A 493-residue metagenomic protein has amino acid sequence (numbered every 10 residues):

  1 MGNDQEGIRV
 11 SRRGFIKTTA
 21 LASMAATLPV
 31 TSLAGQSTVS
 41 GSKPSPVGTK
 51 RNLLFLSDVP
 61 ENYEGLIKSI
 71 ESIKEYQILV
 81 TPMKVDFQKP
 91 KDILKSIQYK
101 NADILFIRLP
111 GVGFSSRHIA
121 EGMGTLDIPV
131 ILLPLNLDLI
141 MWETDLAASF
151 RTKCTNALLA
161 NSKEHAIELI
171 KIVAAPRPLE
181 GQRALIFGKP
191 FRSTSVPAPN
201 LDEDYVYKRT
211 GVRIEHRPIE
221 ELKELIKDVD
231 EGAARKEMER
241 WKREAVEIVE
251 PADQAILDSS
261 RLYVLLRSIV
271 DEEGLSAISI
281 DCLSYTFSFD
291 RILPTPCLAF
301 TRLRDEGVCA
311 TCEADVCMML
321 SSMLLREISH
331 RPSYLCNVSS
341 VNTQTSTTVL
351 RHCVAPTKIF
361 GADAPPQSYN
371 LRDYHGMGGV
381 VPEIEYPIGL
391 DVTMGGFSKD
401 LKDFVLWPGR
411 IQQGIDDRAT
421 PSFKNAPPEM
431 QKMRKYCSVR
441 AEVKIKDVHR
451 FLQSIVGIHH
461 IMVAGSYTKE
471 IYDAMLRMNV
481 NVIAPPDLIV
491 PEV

Functional and structural regions predicted by a protein language model:
M1-S11, S37: N-terminal secretory signal peptides
S11-L28: N-terminal export leaders
P44-G65, G181-R192: Short beta-strand segments enriched in small/hydrophobic residues
L54, E61-V130, P134-L137, I214-A233 (+3 more regions): Metallocofactor- and cofactor-centric catalytic cores in central/energy metabolism, strongly enriched
Y76-Q77, V85-E180, F191-D202, T348-V349: Cofactor- and metal-binding active-site motifs of prokaryotic enzymes that mediate redox/radical or nucleophilic
A148-R331: Conserved, well-structured core segments that form the ligand-binding/active-site neighborhood of functional domains
V308-T420: C-terminal catalytic subdomain
G379-V493: Extended hydrophobic packing segments that form well-structured cores
